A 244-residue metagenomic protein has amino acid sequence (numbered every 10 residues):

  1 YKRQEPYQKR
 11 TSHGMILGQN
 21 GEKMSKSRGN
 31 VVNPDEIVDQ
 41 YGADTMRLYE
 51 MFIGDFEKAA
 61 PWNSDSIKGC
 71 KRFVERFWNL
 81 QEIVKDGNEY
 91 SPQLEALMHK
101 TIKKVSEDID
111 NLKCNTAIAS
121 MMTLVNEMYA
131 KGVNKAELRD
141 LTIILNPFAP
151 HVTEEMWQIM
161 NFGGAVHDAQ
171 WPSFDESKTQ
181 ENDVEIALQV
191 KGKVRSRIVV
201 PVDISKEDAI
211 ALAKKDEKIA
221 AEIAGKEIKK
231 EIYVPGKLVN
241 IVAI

Functional and structural regions predicted by a protein language model:
K2-Y7, E36-V199, S205, I232-L238: Helix-rich, typically C-terminal accessory recognition domains appended to large enzymatic cores
M24-S25, R195: Generic structural signal for well-ordered beta-strand positions
R28-G29, V199-P201, A243: Short clusters of small/polar residues that mark proteolytic maturation junctions
V202-I223: A short, contiguous, amphipathic alpha-helix enriched in charged residues
A221-I244: Cysteine/selenocysteine-centered motifs that mediate thiol-based redox chemistry or coordinate metal-sulfur cofactors
